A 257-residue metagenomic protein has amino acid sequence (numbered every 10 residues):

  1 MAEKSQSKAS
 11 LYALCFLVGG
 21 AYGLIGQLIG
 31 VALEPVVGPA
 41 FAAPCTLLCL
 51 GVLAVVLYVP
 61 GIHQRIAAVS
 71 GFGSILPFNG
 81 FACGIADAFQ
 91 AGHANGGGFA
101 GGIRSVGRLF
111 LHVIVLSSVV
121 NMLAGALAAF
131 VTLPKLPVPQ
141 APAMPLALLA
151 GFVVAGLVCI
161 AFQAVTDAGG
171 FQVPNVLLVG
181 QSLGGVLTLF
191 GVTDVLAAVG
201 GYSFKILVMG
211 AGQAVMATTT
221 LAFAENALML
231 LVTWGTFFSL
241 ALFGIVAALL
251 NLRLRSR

Functional and structural regions predicted by a protein language model:
A2-L17, P139-F152, F171: Membrane-water interface at loop-to-transmembrane-helix junctions
S10, N95-R108, N226-V232: Membrane-interface alpha-helices at helix entry/exit sites of multi-pass transporters
A13-I29, L48, V52-V56, V106-L127 (+3 more regions): Hydrophobic, lipid-facing residues on alpha-helical transmembrane segments of integral membrane proteins
G30-G38, T132-A141: Membrane-interface helix termini and inter-helical loops of multi-pass transporters
E34-V56, G169-T188: Loop-to-helix transition at the N-terminal end of transmembrane alpha-helices
L53-A68, T188-V195: Hydrophobic alpha-helical membrane-embedded segments
I66-Q90, D194-T219: Juxtamembrane non-transmembrane "cap" segments at the membrane-aqueous interface of multi-pass membrane proteins
N121-P137, G170-G180, G244-R257: Cytoplasmic juxtamembrane regions at transmembrane-helix boundaries
